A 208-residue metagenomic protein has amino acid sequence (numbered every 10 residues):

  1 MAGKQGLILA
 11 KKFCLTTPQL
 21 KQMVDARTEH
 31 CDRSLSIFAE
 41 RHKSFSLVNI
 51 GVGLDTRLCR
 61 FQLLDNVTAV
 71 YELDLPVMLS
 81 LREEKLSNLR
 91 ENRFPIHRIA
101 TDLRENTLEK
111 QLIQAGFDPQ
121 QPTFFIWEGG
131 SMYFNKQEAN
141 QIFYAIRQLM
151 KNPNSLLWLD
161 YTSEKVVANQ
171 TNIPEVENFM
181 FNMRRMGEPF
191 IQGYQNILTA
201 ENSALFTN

Functional and structural regions predicted by a protein language model:
M1-V48, V52-I99, P119: Rossmann-like AdoMet
G51, E128-Y133: Short catalytic micro-motifs in class I SAM-dependent methyltransferases
I96-A100, N106-Q111, Y133-N152: A short, conserved alpha-helix within the catalytic core of class I
E105, S131-Y133, S163-V167: Short, catalytically relevant binding-site loops at active-site mouths
K110-F124: A short acidic, Gly/Pro-enriched loop at the edge of an enzyme's catalytic core that lines a small-molecule cofactor
F124-W127, F143-K165: Conserved beta-strand signature within the Rossmann-like core of class I S-adenosyl-L-methionine
N172-P189: Short, glycine-/aromatic-enriched active-site segment of Class I SAM-dependent methyltransferases
F190-N208: Short alpha-helix
